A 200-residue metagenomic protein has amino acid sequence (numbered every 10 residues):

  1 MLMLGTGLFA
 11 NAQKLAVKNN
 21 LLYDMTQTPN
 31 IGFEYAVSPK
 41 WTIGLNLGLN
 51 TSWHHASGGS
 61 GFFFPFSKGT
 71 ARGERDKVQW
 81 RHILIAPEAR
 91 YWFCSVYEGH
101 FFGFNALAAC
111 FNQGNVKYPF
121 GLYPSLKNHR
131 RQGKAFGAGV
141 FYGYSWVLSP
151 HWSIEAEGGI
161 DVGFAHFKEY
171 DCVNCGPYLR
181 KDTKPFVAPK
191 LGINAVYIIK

Functional and structural regions predicted by a protein language model:
M1-L15, A195-I199: Bacterial Sec-dependent N-terminal signal peptides
A12-Q13, N19-N20, G69, P124 (+2 more regions): Short leucine-rich amphipathic alpha-helices used at interfaces
K14, T26-T28, S52-H54, A109-Q113 (+1 more regions): Sequence/structural signature of outer-membrane beta-barrel proteins
A16, T28-G32, L84, G139 (+1 more regions): Transmembrane beta-barrel architecture of outer membranes
A16-G32, N50, V96: Solvent-exposed loop/turn segments connecting transmembrane beta-strands in outer-membrane beta-barrel proteins
N20-L21, K77, R130, T183: Short, surface-exposed alpha-helical recognition segments that flank or form part of ligand/macromolecule-binding
Y35-E155, G192-I199: Gram-negative (and chloroplast) outer-membrane scaffold detector with strong preference for beta-barrel transmembrane
A56, S149-K200: Predominantly the C-terminal beta-signal and adjacent terminal strand-loop region of outer-membrane beta-barrel
